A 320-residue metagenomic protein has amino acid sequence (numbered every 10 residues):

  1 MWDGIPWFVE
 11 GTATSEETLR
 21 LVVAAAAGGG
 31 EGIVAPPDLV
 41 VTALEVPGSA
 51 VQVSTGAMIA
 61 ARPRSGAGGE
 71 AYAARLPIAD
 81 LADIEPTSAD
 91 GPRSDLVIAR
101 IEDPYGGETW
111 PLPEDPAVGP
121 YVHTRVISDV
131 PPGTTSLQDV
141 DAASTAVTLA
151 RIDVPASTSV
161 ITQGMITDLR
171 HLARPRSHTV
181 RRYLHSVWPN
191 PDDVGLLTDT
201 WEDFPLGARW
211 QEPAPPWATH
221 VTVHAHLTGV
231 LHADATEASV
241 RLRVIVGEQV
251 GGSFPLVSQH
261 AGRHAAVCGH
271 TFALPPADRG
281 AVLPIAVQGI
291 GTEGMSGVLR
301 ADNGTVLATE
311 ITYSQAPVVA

Functional and structural regions predicted by a protein language model:
M1-G91: Glycine-rich, flexible loop motifs
F8, A57-P191: Beta-strand-rich solenoidal segments
G68-P77, D193-L197, P255-G262: Short, charged, low-hydrophobicity "junction" segments
D83-R93, E212-A214, F272-G280: Exposed beta-sheet edge/beta-hairpin loop segments within beta-rich domains
P92-L96, T145-V147, W201-G207, A218-T222 (+3 more regions): A general secondary-structure signal for short beta-strands and their flanking turns/coil in non-transmembrane regions
A142-V147, S157-T158, S186-G207, Q259-A265 (+1 more regions): Solvent-exposed, conformationally flexible loop/turn segments
L169-E237, T309-A320: Terminal (often C-terminal
H224-A320: Terminal beta-strand-rich extracellular "head" domains that mediate receptor/glycan or other ligand binding
